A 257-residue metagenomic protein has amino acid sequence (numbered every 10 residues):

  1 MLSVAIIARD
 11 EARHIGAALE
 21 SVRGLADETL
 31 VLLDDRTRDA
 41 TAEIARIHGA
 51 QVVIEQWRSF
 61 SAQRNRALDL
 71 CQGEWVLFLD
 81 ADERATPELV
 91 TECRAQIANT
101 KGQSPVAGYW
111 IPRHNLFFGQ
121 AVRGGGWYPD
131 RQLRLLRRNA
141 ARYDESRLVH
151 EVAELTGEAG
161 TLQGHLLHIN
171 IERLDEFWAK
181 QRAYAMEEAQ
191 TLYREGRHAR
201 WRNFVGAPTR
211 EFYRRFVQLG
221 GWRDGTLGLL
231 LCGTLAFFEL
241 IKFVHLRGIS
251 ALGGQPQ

Functional and structural regions predicted by a protein language model:
M1-S21: N-proximal low-complexity "stem/linker" segments adjacent to membrane-targeting elements
G16, R38-D39, F60-S61, P87: Structural motif corresponding to alpha-helix initiation and N-cap regions
S21, L25, V31-R46, D80: A conserved acidic beta->alpha catalytic loop
L25, I47-G49, R131, L155: Short, structured coil segments at secondary-structure junctions
D27, A42-L70: Conserved donor nucleotide-binding strand/loop of the catalytic core
E55-Q56, L79-A81: Catalytic metal- and UDP-sugar-binding loop of GT-A-like glycosyltransferases, i.e., residues flanking the conserved
S61-D69, E74-W75, L79, T86-Q255: Catalytic-site signature of metal-activated, phosphate-bearing donor transferases, centered on the GT-A/GT-A-like
